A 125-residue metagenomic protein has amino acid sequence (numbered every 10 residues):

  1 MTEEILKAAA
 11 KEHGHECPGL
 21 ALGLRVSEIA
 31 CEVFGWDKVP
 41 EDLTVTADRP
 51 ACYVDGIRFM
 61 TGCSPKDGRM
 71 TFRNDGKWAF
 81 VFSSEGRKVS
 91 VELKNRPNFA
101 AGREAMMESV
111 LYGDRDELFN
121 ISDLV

Functional and structural regions predicted by a protein language model:
M1-V125: Non-transmembrane, aqueous-exposed alpha-helical and coiled segments at domain scale
